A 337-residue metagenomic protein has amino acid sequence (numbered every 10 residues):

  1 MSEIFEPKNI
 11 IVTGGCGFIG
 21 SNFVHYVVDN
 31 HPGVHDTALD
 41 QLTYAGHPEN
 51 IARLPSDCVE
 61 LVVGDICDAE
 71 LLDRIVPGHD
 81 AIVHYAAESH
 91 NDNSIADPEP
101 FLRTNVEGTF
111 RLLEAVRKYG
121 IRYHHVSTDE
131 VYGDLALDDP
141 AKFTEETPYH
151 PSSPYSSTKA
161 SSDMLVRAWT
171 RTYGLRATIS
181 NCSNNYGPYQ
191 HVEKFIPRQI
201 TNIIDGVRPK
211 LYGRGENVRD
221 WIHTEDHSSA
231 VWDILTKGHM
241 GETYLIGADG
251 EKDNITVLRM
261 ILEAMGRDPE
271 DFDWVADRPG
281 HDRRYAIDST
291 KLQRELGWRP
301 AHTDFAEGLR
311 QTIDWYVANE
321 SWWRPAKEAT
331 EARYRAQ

Functional and structural regions predicted by a protein language model:
M1-N185, W315-N319, P325, A329-Q337: N-terminal Rossmann-like NAD(P)+-binding domain of SDR-like oxidoreductases, especially those catalyzing
P7-I11, F23-H25, N30-H31, G64 (+2 more regions): C-terminal substrate-binding subdomain of Rossmann-fold SDR/epimerase-dehydratase oxidoreductases
P48-I51, L135-D139, Q190-E193, T224 (+2 more regions): Short aromatic-enriched loop/helix-cap "lid" or pocket-rim segments at secondary-structure transitions that line
E70-D73, D92, E99, F110 (+8 more regions): Residues in well-ordered alpha-helical elements
L112, V166, Q199, L292-Q293: Structural element of the ATP-grasp superfamily
P140, P151-T158, P188, V192-I196 (+1 more regions): The catalytic Tyr-centered alpha-helix of NAD(P)H-dependent dehydrogenases
S161, L165, W169, Q199 (+2 more regions): Hydrophobic alpha-helix immediately C-terminal to the catalytic Tyr-X-X-X-Lys motif of short-chain
